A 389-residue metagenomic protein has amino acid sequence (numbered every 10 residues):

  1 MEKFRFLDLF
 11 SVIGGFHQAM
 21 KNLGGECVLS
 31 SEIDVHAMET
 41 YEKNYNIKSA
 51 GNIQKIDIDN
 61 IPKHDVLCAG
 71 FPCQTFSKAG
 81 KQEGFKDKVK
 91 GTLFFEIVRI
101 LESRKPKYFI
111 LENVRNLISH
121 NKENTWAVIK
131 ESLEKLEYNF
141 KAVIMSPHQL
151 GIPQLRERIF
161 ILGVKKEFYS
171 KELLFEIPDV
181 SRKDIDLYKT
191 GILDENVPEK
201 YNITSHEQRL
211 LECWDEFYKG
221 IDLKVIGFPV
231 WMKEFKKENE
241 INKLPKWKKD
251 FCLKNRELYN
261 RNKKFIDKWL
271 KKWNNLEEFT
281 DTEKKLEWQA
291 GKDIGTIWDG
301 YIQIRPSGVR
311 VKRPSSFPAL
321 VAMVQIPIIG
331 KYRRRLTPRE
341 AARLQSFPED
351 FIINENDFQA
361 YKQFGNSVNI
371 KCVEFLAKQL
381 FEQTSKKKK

Functional and structural regions predicted by a protein language model:
F6-F16, M20, I53, K63-K81 (+5 more regions): Conserved proline-anchored active-site loop of SAM-dependent methyltransferases that bridges a beta-strand
L23-G24, N44-Y45: Short, structured coil segments at secondary-structure junctions
C27-V28: Short beta-strand element of Class I
S31-D34, E112-N113: Conserved acidic E/D residue at the C-terminus of a beta-strand in Rossmann-like folds
V35-E39: Short alpha-helix immediately C-terminal to the canonical SAM-binding loop
N46-I53: Conserved SAM-binding strand-loop segment of SAM-dependent methyltransferases
I56-V66, K78-Y301: Class I S-adenosyl-L-methionine
I221-K389: C-terminal target-recognition/interaction regions appended to catalytic cores
